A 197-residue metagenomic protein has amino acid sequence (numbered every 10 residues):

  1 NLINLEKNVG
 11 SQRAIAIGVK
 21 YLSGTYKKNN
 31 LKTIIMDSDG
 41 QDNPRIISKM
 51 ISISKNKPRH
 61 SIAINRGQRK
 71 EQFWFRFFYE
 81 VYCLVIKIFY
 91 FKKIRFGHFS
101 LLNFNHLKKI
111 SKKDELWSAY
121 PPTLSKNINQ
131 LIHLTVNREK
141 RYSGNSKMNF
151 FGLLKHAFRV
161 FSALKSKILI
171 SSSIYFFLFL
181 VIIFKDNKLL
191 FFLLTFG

Functional and structural regions predicted by a protein language model:
N1-I3: Acidic donor-binding segment of Leloir-type glycosyltransferases
L5-L22, I35, Q41-S118, K140-F151 (+1 more regions): Acceptor/aglycone-binding surface of glycosyltransferases and processive sugar-polymer synthases
T25, I88-F89, N127, L164: Alpha-helical structural context
T25-K32: Short acidic donor-binding loop at the edge of a beta-strand
K28, N56, E80, K126-I128: Short, well-ordered coil/turn elements that cap or connect secondary structure elements
T33-M36, L134: Generic secretory/membrane-interface signal
P122, K126-G197: Hydrophobic helical membrane-anchoring modules
